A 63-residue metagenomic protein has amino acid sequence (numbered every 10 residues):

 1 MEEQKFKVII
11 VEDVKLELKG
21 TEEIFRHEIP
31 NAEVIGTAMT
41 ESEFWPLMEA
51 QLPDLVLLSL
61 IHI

Functional and structural regions predicted by a protein language model:
M1-K7: Non-catalytic signal-transmission and effector/linker regions of two-component phosphorelay proteins
K7, E33, L52-D54: Structural signature of beta-strand start/N-cap positions in the alpha/beta core of ABC transporter nucleotide-binding
E12: Conserved acidic carboxylate
K15-T37: Two-component/phosphorelay signaling modules centered on CheY-like receiver
T37-L55: Acidic, metal-coordinating helix/loop segments flanking the phosphotransfer/catalytic sites of two-component signaling
L58: Redox-cofactor binding/interface segments in oxidoreductases and associated redox assembly factors
I61-I63: Conserved small/polar residues in nucleotide/adenosyl-binding loops
